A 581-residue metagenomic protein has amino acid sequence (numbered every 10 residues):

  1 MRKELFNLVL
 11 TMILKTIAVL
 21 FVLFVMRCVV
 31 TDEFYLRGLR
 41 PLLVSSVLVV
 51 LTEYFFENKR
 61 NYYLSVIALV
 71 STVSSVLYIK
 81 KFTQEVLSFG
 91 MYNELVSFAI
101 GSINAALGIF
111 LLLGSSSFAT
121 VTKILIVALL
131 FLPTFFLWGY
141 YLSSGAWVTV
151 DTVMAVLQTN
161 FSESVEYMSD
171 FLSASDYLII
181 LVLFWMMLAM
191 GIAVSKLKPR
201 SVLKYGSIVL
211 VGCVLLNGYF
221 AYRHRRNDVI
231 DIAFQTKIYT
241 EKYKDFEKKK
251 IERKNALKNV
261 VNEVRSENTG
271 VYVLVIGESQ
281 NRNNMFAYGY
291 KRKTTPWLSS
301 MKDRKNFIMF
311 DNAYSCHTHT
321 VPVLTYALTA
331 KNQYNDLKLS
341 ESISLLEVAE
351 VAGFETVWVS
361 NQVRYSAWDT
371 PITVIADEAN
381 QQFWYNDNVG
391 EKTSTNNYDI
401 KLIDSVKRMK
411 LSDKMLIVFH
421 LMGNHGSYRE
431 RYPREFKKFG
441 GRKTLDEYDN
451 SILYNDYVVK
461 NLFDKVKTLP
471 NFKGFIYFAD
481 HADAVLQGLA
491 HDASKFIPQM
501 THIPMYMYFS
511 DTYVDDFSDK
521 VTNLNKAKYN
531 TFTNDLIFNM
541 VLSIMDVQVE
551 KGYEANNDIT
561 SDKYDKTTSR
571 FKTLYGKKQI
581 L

Functional and structural regions predicted by a protein language model:
M1-D231: Transmembrane and membrane-interface helices of multi-pass, inner-membrane envelope-modifying transferases
V49, I403-K410, K438-I476, F532: A long, amphipathic alpha-helix that forms part of the scaffold/cap immediately adjacent to metal-dependent active
G212-C213, Y219-K437, T533-D565, K572: Active-site-proximal alpha/beta segments of enzymes that process anionic O-linked groups
N259-E263, A490-K495, N525-K526: Short, P/G- and charge-enriched loop/turn segments at secondary-structure junctions
V273, Y454-A493, F538, L542: Metal-dependent active-site segment of extracytoplasmic phospho-/sulfohydrolases and closely related
G289-K293, N471-F472, F478-S518, T568-F571: Histidine-centered active-site microenvironments of extracellular/periplasmic hydrolases and transferases
D336-I343, R442-L453, K495-T501, V514-V541 (+1 more regions): A short beta-strand-to-alpha-helix junction
W358-S360, I417-G423, D449-I452, G474-A479 (+1 more regions): Short beta-strand segments
